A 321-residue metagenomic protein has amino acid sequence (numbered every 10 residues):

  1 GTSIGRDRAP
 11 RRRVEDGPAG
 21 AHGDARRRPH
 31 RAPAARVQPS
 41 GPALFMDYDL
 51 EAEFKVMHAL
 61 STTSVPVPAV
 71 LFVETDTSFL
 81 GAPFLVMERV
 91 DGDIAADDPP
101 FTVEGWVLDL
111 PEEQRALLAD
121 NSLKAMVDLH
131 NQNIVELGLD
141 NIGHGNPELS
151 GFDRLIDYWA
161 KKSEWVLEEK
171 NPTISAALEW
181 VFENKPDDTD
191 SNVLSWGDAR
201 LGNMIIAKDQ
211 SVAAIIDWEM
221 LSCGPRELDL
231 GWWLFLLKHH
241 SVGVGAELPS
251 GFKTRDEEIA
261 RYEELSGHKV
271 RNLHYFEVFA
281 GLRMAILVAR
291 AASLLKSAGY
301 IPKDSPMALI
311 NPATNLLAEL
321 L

Functional and structural regions predicted by a protein language model:
G1-R8, L294-L321: Regulatory N- and C-terminal appendages and interdomain linkers associated with kinase/kinase-like NTP transferase
R8-A176, W180, N184-T189, D209-Q210: ATP-binding pocket architecture of kinase catalytic cores
S191-W196, L201: Catalytic-loop of the protein kinase fold
M204-I206: Hydrophobic residue at the +6 position relative to the catalytic HRD Asp in the kinase catalytic loop
I216-L221: Activation of the activation-loop gatekeeper triad in protein kinase-fold domains
E227-G267, A280-A298: Active-site activation/catalytic loop segments of kinase-like enzymes and analogous catalytic loops in related
S266-Y275: Acidic, serine/threonine- and proline-rich low-complexity regulatory regions
